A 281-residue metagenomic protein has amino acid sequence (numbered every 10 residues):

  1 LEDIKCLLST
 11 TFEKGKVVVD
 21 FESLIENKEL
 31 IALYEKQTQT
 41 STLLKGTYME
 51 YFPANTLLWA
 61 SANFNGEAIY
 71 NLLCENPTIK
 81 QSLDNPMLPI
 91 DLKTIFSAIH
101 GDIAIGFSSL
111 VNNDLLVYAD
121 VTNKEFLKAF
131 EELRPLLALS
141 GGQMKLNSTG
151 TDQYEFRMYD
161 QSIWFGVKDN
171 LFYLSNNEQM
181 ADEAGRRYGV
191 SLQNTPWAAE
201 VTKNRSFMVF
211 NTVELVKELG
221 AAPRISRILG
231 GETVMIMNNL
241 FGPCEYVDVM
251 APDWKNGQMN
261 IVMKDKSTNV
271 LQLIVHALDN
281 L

Functional and structural regions predicted by a protein language model:
L1, M87-K93, K168-R187, L229-V247: Extended, charge-rich low-complexity interaction segments
L1-L72, V201-L281: Leucine-rich, highly hydrophobic segment in Treponema pallidum outer-membrane-associated proteins
K5-S9, K45-M49, D91-I95, G101-F107 (+2 more regions): Generic recognition of flexible, low-complexity loop/linker segments
Y51, N55, D84-N85, V121 (+1 more regions): Helix-biased "structured C-terminal domain" signature
W59-S61, K80-L83, I105-F107: Low-complexity, repetitive regions of proteins mediating host interaction that are extracellular, surface-exposed
Y70-Q81: Short, polar loop/linker segments at the starts of domains and inter-domain junctions
L83-T94, N211-V216: Extended amphipathic, helix-rich lipid-handling scaffolds
F96-N204: Single conserved position on a long alpha-helix in the C-terminal lobe of the eukaryotic protein kinase
